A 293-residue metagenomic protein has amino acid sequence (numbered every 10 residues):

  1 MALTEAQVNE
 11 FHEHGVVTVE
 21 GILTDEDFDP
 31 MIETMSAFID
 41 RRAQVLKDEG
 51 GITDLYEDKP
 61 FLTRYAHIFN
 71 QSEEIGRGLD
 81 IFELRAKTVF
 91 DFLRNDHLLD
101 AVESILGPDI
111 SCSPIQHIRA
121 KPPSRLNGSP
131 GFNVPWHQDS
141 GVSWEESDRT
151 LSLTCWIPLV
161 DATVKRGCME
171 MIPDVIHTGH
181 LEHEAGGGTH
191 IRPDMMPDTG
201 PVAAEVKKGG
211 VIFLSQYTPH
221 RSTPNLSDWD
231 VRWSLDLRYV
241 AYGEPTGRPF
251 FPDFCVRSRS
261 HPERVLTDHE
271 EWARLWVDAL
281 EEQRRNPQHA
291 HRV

Functional and structural regions predicted by a protein language model:
M1-E13, E20-W136, E145: Non-heme Fe(II)-dependent double-stranded beta-helix
N9, A162-R221: Double-stranded beta-helix
D25, V142, H220: Glycine-rich nucleotide phosphate-binding loop and flanking beta-alpha elements of Rossmann-like dinucleotide-binding
R41-Q44, E49, V211-F213, Y217-V293: Non-heme Fe(II)/2-oxoglutarate
P60-T63, G131-Q138, G186-D198, W229 (+1 more regions): Short, surface-exposed loop/helix-turn segments at secondary-structure junctions that function as lids/hinges flanking
A120-P123, I172-G179, R232, R238-E244: Short edge-strand/loop segments of extracellular domains
S124-R125, S129-F132, W136, E146-S147 (+3 more regions): A short secondary-structure junction signal
H137, G141-V164, E205-K208, F213 (+1 more regions): Short, conserved beta-strand element in jelly-roll/cupin
